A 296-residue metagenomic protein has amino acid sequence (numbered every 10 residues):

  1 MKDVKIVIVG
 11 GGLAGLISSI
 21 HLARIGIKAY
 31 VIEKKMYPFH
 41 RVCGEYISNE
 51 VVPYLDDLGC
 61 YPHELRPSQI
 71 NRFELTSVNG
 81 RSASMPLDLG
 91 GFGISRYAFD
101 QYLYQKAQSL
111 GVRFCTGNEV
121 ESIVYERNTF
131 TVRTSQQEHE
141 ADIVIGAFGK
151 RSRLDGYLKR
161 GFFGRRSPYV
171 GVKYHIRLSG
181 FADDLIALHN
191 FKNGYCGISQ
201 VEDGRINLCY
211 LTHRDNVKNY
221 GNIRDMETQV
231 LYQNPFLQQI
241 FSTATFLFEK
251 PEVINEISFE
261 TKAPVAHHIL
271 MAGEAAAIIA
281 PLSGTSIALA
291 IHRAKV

Functional and structural regions predicted by a protein language model:
M1-A14: Beta1/beta-strand and adjacent pyrophosphate-binding region of the FAD-binding site in flavoprotein oxidoreductases
V9, G146-A147, M271: Redox-cofactor binding/interface segments in oxidoreductases and associated redox assembly factors
V9, I20-C43: Glycine-rich FAD pyrophosphate-binding loop
A14, Y37, R151: Conserved Rossmann-like nucleotide-cofactor binding loop
I27, C60, V112: Short phosphate-binding/catalytic loops that engage adenosine nucleotides
V51-K106, Y125: A conserved beta-strand/loop capping segment in the N-terminal third of enzymes that catalyze redox or closely related
K106-L237: Predominantly flavin-linked oxidoreductase catalytic cores and closely associated redox partners
S122, K218-V296: FAD/FMN-dependent oxidoreductases across multiple families
